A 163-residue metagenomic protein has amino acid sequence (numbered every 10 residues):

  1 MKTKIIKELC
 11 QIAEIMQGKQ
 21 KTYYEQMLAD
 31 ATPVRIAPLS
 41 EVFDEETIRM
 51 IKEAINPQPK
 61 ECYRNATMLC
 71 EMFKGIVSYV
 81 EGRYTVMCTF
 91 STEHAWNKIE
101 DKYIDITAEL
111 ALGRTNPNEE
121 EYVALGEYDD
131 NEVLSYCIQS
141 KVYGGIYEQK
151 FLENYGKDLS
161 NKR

Functional and structural regions predicted by a protein language model:
M1-R163: A structural boundary/capping signal
